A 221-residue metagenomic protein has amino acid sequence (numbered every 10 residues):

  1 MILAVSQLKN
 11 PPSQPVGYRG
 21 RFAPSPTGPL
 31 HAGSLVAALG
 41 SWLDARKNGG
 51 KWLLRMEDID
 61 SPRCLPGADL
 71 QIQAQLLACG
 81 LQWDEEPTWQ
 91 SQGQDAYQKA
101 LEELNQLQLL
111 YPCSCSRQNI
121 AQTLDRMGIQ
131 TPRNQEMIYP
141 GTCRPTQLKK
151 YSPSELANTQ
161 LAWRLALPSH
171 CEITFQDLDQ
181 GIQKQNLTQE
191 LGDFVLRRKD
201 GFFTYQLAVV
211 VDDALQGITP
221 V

Functional and structural regions predicted by a protein language model:
I2-I129: N-terminal Rossmann-like or analogous alpha/beta NTP/dinucleotide-binding catalytic cores that position adenine
Q118-V221: Active-site cores that bind ATP or allylic diphosphates and position pyrophosphate for catalysis
